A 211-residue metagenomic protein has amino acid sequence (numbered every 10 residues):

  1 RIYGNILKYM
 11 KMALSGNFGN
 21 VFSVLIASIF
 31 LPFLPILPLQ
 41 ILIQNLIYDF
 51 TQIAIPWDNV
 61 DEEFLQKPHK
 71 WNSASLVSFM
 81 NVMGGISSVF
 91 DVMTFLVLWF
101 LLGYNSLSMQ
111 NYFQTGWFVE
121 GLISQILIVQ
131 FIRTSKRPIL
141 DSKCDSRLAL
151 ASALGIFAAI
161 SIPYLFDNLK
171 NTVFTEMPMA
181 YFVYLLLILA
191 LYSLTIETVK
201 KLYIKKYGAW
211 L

Functional and structural regions predicted by a protein language model:
R1-K136: Membrane-embedded transport module
I26-F33, S161-M177: Transmembrane helix-loop junctions at the membrane interface of multipass transporters and ion channels
E62, F131-D141, L165-N171, L202: Juxtamembrane/interfacial segments flanking transmembrane helices
F90-L96, G155-K170: Hydrophobic alpha-helical transmembrane segments in multi-pass integral membrane proteins
L127-V129, I160, Y192-K201: Alpha-helical transmembrane segments
L140-L150: Cytoplasmic-side transmembrane-helix entry/capping segments in multi-pass membrane proteins
M177-Y192: Small-residue-rich transmembrane alpha-helices that serve as helix-helix interface/gating elements in multipass
T198-W210: Membrane-interface capping segments at transmembrane-helix boundaries
